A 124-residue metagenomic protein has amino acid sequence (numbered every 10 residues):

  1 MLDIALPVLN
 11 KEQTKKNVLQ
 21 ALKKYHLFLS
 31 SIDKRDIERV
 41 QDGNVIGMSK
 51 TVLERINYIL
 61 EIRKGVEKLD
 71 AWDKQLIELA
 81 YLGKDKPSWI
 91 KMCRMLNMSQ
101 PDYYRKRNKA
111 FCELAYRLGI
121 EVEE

Functional and structural regions predicted by a protein language model:
M1-K68, K91, I120-E124: N-terminal interaction/assembly modules
S30-D33, K86, N108-K109: Short linear sequence elements within intrinsically disordered, low-complexity coil regions
L76-I77: A short pre-motif secondary-structure segment
A80-Y81: Short helix-to-turn junction characteristic of helix-turn-helix DNA-binding domains, especially the helix
K84-P101: Helix-turn-helix DNA-binding module
L96-R117: DNA-recognition helix of helix-turn-helix
